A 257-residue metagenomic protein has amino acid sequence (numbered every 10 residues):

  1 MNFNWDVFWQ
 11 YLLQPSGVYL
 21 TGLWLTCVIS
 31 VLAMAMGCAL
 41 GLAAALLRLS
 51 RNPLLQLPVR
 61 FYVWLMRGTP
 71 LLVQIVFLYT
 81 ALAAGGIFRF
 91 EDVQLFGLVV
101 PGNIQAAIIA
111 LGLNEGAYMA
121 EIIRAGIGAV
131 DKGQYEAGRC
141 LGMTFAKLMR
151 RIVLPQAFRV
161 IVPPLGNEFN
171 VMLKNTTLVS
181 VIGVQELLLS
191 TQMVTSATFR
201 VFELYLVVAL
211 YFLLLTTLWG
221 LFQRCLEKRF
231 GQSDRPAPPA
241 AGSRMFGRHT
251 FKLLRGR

Functional and structural regions predicted by a protein language model:
M1-R257: Transmembrane alpha-helices and adjacent helix-loop boundaries
